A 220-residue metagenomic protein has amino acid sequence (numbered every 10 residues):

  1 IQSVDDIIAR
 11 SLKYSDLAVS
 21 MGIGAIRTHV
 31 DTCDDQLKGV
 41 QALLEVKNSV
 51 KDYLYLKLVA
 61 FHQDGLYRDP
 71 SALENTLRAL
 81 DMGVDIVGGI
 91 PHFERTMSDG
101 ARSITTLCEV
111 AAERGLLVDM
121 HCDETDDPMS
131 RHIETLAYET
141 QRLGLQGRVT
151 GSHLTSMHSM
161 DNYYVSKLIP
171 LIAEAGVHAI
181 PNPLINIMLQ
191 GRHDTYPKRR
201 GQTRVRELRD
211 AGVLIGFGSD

Functional and structural regions predicted by a protein language model:
I1-A9, V59-S71, P91-S98: Active-site mouth loops of central-metabolism enzymes
I1-H29, L37-S49, E74-D81: Alpha-helical scaffold segments that flank or form the walls of functional sites
A18, H178, P183-R199: C-terminal helical cap
I23-H29, K57-L58, D119, F217-S219: Short beta-strand segments at enzyme active-site cores
H29-D34, H62-D64, E94, E124-T125: Conserved short loop/turn motifs at secondary-structure junctions
K38-V50, R68-T150, L154-H178, T195-I215: Histidine/acidic residue-rich metal-binding segments in metalloenzymes
Y53-Y55, V59-H62, H153: Conserved SAM/AdoMet-binding glycine-rich loop
V59, S152, I180-P183, G216-S219: Short, conserved beta-strand edge motifs with alternating hydrophobic and charged residues
